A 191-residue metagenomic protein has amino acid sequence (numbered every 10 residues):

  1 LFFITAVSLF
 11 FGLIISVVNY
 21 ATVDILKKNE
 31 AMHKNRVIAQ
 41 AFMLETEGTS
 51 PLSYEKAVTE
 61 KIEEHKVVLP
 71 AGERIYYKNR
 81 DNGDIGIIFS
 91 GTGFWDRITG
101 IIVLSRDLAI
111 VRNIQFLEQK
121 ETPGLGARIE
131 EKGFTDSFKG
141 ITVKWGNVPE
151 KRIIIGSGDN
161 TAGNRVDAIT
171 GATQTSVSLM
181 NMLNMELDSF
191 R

Functional and structural regions predicted by a protein language model:
L1-R191: Flexible, solvent-exposed loop/hinge segments and secondary-structure transition points
